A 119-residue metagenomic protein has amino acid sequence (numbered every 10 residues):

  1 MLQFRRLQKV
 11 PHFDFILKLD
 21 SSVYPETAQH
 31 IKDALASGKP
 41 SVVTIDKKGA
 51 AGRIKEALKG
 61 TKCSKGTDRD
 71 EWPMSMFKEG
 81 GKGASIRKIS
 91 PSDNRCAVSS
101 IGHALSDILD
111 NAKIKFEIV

Functional and structural regions predicted by a protein language model:
M1-R69, P73-V119: Nuclease and nuclease-like effector domains acting on nucleic acids or nucleotide cofactors
